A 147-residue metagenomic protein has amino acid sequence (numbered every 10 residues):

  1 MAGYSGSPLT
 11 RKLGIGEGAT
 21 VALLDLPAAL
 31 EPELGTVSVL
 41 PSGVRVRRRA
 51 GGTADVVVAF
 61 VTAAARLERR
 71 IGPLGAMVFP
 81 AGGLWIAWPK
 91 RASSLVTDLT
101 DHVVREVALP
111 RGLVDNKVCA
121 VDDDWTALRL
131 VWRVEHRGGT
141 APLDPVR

Functional and structural regions predicted by a protein language model:
M1-V37, P41-G43: N-terminal, charge-rich interaction modules
L9, V134-R147: Flexible, glycine-/basic-rich loop-and-beta segments that form/coincide with the SAM-dependent methyltransferase
S42-A54: Short acidic low-complexity segments
V57-L67: Short, glycine-rich nucleotide/cofactor-binding loops
E68-L99: Mid-chain, well-packed structural core segment of small domains
D98-C119: Conserved Class I S-adenosyl-L-methionine
D122-T126: Short acidic/glycine-enriched loop/turn segments that link adjacent beta-strands
